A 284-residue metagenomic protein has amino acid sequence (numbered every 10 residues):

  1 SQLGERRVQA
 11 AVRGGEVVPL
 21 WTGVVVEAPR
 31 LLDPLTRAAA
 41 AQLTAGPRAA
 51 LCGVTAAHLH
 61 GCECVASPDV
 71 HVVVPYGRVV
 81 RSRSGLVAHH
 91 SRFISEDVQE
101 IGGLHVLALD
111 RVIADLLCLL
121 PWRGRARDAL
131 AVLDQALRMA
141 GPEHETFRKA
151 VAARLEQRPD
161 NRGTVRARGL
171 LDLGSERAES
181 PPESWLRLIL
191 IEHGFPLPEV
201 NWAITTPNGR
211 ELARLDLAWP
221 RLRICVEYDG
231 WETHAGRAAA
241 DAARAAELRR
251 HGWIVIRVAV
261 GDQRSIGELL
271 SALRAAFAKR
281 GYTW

Functional and structural regions predicted by a protein language model:
S1-L3, P47, L51, L137-W284: Surface segments flanking catalytic/ligand-binding clefts of nucleic-acid enzymes
S1-V165, A278-W284: Short gly/ser-rich loop at a beta-strand->alpha-helix junction or flexible surface loop bordering the NTP-binding
